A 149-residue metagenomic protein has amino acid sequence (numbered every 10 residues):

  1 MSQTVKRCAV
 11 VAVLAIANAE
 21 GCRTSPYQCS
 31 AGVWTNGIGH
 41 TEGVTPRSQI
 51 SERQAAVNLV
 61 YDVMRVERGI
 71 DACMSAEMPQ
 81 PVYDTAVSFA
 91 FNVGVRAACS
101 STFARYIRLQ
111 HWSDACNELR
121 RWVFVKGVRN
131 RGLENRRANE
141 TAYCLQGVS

Functional and structural regions predicted by a protein language model:
M1-A31, H40-E67, S75-E77, R96-S149: Long, amphipathic alpha-helical surface segments
N36-I38, V87-F91, A104-R108: Amphipathic alpha-helical segments that form the core helices of the histone-fold
Q80-F89, R96-A98: Mid-chain, well-packed structural core segment of small domains
